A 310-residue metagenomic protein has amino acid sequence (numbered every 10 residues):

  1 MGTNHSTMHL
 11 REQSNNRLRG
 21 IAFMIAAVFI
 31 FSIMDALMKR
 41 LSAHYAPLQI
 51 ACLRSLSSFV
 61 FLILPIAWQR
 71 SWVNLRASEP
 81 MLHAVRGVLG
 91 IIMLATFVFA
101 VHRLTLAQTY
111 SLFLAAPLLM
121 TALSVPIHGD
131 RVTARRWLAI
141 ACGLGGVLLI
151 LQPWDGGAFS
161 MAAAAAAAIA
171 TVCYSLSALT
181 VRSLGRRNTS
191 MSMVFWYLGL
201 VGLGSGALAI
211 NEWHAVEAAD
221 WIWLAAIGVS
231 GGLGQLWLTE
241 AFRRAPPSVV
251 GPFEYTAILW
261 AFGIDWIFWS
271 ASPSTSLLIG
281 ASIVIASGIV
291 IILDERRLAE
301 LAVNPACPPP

Functional and structural regions predicted by a protein language model:
M1-F29, F59-V85, F159, G199 (+3 more regions): Membrane-interface interhelical linkers
I21-M24, A77-V88, V132-G145, A163-A167 (+2 more regions): Cytoplasmic-side transmembrane-helix entry/capping segments in multi-pass membrane proteins
V28-I33, I63, G87-A95, P117-A122 (+7 more regions): Hydrophobic/small/kink-forming positions within alpha-helical transmembrane segments of polytopic membrane proteins
K39, P47-L48, G156-V216, A302-P310: Transmembrane alpha-helical segments that form core, pore/gating elements of small-molecule transporters/exporters
A46-V60, F99-A116, S160-C173, E217-G231 (+1 more regions): Structural signature of hydrophobic alpha-helical transmembrane segments
F97-F99, A116-L138, L259-L278: C-terminal transmembrane-helix exit sites in multi-pass transporters
Y110-A115, L184-L200, Q235-W266: Helix-helix packing/entry segments at the starts of transmembrane helices
R135-Q152, S276-E295: Hydrophobic transmembrane alpha-helices of multi-pass small-molecule transport proteins
